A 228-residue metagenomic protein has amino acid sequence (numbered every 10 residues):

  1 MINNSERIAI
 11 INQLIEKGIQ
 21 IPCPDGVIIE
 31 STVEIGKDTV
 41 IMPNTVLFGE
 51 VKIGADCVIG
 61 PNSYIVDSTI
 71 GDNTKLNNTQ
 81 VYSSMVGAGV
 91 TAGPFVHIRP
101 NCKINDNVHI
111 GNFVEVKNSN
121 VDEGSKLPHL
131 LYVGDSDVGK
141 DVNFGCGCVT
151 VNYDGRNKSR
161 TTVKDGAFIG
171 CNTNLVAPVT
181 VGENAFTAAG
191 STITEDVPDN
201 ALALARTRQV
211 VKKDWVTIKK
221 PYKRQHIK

Functional and structural regions predicted by a protein language model:
M1-A9, L47-V51, I59, I65 (+5 more regions): Proteins with a high burden of low-complexity, intrinsically disordered sequence enriched in S/T/G/P/A and R, requiring
M1-D38, N44, D56, D199-K228: Terminal amphipathic alpha-helical/low-complexity segments used for targeting or macromolecular assembly
R7, Q13, G26, E30 (+5 more regions): N-proximal short alpha-helices
I15, I19-P22, K37, A55 (+5 more regions): General secondary-structure edge motif
K17-I19, C23-D25, I59, Y64 (+2 more regions): Generic structural motif recognizing short loop/turn segments at the entrances and edges of beta-strands
I29-N107: Acidic, glycine-rich loop-and-beta core segments that form the ion-binding/anion-interacting portion of active sites
L76-K228: Glycine-rich hexapeptide-repeat left-handed beta-helix
